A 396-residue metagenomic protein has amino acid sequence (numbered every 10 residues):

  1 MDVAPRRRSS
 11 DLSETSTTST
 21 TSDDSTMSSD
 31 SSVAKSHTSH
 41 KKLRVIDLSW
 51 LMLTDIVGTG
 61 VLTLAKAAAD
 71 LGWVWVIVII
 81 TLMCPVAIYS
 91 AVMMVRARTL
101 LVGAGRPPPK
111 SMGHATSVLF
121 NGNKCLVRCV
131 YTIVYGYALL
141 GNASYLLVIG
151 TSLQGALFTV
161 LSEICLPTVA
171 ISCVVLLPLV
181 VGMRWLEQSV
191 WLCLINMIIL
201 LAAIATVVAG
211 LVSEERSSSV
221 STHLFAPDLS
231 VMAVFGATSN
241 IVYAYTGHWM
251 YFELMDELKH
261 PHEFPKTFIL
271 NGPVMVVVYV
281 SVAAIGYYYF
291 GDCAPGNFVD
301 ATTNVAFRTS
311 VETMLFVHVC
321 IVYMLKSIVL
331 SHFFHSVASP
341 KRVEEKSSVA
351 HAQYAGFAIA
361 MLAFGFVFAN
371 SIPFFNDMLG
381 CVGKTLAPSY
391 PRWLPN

Functional and structural regions predicted by a protein language model:
M1-T63, D70, A87-V92: Membrane-interface "cap" regions at the ends of multi-pass membrane proteins
H40-K41, I46, R96-Y135, A143-A170 (+2 more regions): Membrane-interfacial loop- and helix-cap regions that link adjacent transmembrane helices in polytopic membrane proteins
L51, I79-I80, C84, T267 (+2 more regions): Alpha-helical transmembrane segments of multi-pass membrane proteins, especially transporters and channels
T59, C84-R96, C173-G182: Central hydrophobic cores of alpha-helical transmembrane segments in multi-pass inner-membrane proteins across all
A65-L100, A104-R106: Extracellular loop-to-transmembrane helix junctions
M83-P85, M197, G272, N396: Residue-level recognition of pore/gate-forming positions within transmembrane alpha-helices of multi-pass
V181-W185, M255-D256: Structural signal for the C-terminal ends of transmembrane alpha-helices and the immediately following loop
